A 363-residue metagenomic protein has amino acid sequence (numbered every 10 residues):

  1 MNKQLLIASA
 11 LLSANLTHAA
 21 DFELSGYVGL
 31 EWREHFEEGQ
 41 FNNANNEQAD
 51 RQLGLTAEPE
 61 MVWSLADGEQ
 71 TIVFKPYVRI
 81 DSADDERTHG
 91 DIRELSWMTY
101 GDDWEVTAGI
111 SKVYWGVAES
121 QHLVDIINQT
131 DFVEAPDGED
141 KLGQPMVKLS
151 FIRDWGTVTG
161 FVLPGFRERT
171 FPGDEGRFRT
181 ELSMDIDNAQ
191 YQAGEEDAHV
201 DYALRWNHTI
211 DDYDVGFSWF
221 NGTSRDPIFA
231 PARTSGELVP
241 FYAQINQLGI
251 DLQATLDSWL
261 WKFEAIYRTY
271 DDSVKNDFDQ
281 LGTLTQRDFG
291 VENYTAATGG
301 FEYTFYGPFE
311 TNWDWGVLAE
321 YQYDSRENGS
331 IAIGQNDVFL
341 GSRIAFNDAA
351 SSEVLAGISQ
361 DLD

Functional and structural regions predicted by a protein language model:
F22-V28, Q70-F74, V106, V158-G160 (+4 more regions): Transmembrane beta-strands of outer-membrane beta-barrel proteins
L30, A57-W63, E94-T99, V147-F151 (+6 more regions): Residues on the lipid-exposed face of transmembrane beta-strands in outer-membrane beta-barrel proteins
L30-F36, W63-D67, P76-S82, G101 (+11 more regions): Transmembrane beta-strands of outer-membrane beta-barrel pores
F36-N45, A83-D91, S120-D125, F171-R177 (+4 more regions): Outer-membrane beta-barrel translocator domains and adjoining extracellular loop/strand segments of Gram-negative
N42-E47, R79-A83, D131-A135, N188-Q192 (+3 more regions): Extracellular loop and loop/strand-boundary signature of outer-membrane beta-barrel proteins
E47-A57, T88-R93, K141-P145, I152 (+6 more regions): Residues that define the transmembrane beta-barrel architecture of outer-membrane proteins
V62-F178, D211: Outer membrane beta-barrel
G222, S258-K275, D279-D361: Detector for outer-membrane/organellar transmembrane beta-barrel domains, recognizing the amphipathic beta-strand
